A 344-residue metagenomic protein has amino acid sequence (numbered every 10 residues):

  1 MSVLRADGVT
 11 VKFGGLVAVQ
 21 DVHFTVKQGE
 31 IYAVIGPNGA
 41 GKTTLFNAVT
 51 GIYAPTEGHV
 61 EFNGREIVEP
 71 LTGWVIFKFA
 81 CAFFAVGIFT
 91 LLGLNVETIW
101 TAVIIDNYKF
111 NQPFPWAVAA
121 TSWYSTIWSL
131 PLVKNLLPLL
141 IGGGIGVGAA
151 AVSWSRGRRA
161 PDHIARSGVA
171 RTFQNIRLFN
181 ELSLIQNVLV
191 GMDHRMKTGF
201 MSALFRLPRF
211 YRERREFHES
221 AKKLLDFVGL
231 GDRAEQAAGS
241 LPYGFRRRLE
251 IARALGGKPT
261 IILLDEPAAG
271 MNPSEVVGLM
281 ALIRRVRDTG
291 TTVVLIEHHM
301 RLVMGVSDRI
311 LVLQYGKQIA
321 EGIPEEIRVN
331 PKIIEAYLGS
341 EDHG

Functional and structural regions predicted by a protein language model:
S2-A6, T10-G344: Glycine-rich phosphate-binding loops of nucleotide-dependent enzymes
